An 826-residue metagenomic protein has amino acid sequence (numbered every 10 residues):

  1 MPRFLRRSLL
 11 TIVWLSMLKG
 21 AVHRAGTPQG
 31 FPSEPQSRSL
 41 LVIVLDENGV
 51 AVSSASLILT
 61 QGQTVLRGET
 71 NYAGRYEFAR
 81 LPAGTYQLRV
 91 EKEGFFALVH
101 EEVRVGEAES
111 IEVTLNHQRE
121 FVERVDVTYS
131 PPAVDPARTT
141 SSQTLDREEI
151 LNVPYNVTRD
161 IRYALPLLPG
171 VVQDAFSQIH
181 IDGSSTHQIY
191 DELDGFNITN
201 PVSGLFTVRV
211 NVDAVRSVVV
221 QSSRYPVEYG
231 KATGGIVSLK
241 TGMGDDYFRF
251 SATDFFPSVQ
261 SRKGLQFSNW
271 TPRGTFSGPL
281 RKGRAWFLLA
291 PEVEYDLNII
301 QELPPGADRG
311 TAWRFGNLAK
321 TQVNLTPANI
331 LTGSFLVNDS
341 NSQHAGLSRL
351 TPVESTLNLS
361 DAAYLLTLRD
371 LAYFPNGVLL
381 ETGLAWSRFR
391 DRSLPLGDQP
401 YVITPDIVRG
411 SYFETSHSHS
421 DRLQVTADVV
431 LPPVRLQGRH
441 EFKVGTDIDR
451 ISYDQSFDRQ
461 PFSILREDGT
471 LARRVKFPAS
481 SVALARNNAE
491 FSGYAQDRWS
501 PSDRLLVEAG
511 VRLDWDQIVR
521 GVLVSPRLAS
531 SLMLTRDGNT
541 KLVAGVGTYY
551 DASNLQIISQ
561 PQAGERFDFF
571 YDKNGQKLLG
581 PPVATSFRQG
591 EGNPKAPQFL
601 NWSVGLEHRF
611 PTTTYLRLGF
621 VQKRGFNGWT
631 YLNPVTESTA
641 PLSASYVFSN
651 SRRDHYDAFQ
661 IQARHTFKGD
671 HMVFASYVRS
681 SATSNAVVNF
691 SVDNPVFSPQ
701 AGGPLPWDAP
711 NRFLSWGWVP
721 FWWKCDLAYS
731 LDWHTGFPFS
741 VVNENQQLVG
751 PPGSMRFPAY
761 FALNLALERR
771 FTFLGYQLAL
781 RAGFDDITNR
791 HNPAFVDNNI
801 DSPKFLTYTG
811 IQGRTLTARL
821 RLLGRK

Functional and structural regions predicted by a protein language model:
L18, V22-D146, T199: Periplasm-facing N-terminal accessory domains of Gram-negative outer-membrane beta-barrel systems
F96-T114, E123-M243, T253-L265, N269-T275 (+3 more regions): Periplasmic N-terminal accessory/gating domains of Gram-negative outer-membrane beta-barrel systems
Y129, F250-S258, L289-Y295, G333-V337 (+9 more regions): Transmembrane beta-barrel strands of outer-membrane/channel proteins
Q266-N341, N358-E381, P526, S676: Transmembrane beta-barrel wall of Gram-negative outer-membrane proteins
T326-Q496, T636-F648, R652, A658: Replace "related TpsB outer-membrane translocases also match" with "some related outer-membrane beta-barrels such as
A529-V647, P758: Solvent-exposed loop/turn elements at secondary-structure boundaries
T613, K724-N745, E768-K826: C-terminal beta-signal and adjacent terminal beta-strands/loops of Gram-negative outer-membrane beta-barrel proteins
R617-V742: Gram-negative outer-membrane beta-barrel transporters
